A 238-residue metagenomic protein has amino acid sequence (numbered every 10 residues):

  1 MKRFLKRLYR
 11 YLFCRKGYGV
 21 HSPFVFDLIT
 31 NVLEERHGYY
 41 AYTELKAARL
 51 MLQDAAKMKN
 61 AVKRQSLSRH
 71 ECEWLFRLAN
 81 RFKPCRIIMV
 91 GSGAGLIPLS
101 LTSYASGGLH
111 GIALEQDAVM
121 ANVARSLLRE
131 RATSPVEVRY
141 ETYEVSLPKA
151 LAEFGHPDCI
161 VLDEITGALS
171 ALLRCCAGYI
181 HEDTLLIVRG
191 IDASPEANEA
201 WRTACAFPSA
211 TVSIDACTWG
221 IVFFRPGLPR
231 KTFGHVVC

Functional and structural regions predicted by a protein language model:
M1-C159, E164-L185, D192-C238: A short alpha-helical cap/connector motif
